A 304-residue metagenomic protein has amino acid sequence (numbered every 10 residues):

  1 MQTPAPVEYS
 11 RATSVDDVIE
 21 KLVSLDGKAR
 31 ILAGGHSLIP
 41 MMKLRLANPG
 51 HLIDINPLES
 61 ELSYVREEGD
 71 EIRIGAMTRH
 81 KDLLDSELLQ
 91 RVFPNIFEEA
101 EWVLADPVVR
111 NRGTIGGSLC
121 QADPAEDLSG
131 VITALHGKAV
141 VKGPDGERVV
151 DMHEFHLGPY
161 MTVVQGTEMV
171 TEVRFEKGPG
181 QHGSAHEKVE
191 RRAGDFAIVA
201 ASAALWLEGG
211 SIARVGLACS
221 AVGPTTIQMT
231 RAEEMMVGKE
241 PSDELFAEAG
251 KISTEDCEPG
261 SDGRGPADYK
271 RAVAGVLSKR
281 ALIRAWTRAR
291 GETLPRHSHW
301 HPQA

Functional and structural regions predicted by a protein language model:
M1-A304: C-terminal structural segment of proteins
